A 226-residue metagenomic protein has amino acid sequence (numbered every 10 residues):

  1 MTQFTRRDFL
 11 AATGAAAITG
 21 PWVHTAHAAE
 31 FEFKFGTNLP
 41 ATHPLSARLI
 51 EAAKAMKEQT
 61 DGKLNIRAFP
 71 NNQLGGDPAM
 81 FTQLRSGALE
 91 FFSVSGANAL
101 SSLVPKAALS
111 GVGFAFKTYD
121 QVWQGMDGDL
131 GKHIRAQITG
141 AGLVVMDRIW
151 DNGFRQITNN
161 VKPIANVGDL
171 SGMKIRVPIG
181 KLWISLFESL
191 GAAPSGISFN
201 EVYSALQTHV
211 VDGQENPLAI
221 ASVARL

Functional and structural regions predicted by a protein language model:
T2-F4, D8-Q121, D129-L226: N-terminal secretory/targeting leader peptides
